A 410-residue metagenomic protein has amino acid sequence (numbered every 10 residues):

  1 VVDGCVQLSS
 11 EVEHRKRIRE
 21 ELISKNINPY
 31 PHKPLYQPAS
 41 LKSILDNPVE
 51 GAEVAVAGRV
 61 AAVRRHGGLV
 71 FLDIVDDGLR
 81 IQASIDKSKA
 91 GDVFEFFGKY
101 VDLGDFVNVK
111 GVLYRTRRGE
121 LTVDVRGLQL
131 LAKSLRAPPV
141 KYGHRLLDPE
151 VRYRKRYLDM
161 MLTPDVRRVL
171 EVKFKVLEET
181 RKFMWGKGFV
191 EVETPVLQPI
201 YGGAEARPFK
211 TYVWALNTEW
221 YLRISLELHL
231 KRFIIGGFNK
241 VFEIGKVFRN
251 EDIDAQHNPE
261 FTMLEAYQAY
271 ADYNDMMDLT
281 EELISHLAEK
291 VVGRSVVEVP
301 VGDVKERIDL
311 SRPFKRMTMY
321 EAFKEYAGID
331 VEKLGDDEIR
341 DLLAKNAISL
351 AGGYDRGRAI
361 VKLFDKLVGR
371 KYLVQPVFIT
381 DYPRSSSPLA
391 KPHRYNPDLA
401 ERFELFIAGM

Functional and structural regions predicted by a protein language model:
V2-G4, E21-K25, P29-D275, S285 (+1 more regions): Class II aminoacyl-tRNA synthetase-like tRNA-binding/catalytic domains
G4-R15, D272: Extended, domain-scale alpha-helical bundle/helix-rich regions
E11, K173, E332: Charged, low-complexity surface patches
A137-P138, V291-V292, V331: Proline-centered turn/helix-capping motifs that create local helix->coil transitions or kinks
P195-A288, G302-K305, D309, P313-M410: A translation/RNA-centric and nucleic-acid-associated enzymatic feature enriched in Class II aminoacyl-tRNA synthetases
H286-E298: Flexible helix-coil linker/hinge segments at domain or subdomain boundaries
